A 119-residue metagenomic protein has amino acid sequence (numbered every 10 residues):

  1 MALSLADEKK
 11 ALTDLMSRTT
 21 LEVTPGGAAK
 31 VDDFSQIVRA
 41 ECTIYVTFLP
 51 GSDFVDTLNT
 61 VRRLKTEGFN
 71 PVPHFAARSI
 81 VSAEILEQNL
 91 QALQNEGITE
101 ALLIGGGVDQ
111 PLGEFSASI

Functional and structural regions predicted by a protein language model:
A2-I119: Active-site beta->alpha loop and helix N-cap motifs at the rims of alpha/beta catalytic domains
